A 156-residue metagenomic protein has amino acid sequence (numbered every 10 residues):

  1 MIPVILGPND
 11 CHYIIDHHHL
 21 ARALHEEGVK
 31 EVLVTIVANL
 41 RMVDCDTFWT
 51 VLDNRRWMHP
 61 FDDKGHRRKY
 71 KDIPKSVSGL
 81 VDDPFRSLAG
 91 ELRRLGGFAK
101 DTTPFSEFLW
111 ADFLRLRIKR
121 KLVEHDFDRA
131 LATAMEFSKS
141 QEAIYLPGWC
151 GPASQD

Functional and structural regions predicted by a protein language model:
M1-L6, D10-C11, H25-D156: Surface-exposed, charge/polar-rich loops and edge strands
Y13-D16: Short hydrophobic beta-strand that contains or immediately precedes a catalytic carboxylate
